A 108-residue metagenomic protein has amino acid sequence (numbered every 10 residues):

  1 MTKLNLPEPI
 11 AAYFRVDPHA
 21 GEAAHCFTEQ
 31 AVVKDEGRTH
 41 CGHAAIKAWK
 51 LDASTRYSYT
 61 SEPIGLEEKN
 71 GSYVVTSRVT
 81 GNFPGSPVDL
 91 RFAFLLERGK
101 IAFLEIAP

Functional and structural regions predicted by a protein language model:
M1, K34-E36, T80: Short, charged low-complexity linear motifs
M1-C26: Short acidic-aromatic low-complexity motifs
T2-L4, V16-D17, T39-H40, K47 (+1 more regions): Alpha-helical interaction segments
Y13, E22-A24, A31, G42 (+3 more regions): Hydrophobic pocket/interface hotspot
A20, E29-I64: A solvent-exposed, acidic/Ser-Thr-rich amphipathic alpha-helical stretch
H25, R38, G81: Flexible, active-site-adjacent loop/turn segments at secondary-structure boundaries
A48, S54-P108: A beta-strand edge to alpha-helix "cap/lid" segment located at domain peripheries
